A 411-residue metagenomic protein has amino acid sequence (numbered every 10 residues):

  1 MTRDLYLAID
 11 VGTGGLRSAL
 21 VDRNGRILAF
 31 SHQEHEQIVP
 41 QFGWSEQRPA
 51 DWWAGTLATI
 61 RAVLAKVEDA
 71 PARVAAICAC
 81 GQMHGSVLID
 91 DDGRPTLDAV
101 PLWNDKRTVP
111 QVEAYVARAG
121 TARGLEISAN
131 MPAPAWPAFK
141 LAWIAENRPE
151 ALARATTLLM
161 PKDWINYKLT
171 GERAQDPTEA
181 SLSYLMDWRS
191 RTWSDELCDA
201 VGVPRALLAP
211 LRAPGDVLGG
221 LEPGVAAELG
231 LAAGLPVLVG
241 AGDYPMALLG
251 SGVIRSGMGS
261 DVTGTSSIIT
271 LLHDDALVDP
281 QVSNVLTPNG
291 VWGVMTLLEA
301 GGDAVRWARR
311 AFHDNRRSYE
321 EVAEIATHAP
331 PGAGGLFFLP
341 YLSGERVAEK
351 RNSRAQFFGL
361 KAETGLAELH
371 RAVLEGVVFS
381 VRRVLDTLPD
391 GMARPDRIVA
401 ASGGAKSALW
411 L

Functional and structural regions predicted by a protein language model:
M1-D98, P110, A114, E126 (+3 more regions): N-terminal glycine/serine-rich phosphate-binding loop of ATP-dependent small-molecule kinases, especially carbohydrate
T2, L7-A8, V109, V116-A129 (+4 more regions): Active-site core segments that coordinate phosphate-bearing ligands/cofactors across diverse enzyme families
G15, P71-V74, A206, A333 (+1 more regions): Short secondary-structure junction motifs
G25, R48, I77, D105 (+3 more regions): Residue-level signal for inorganic ion chemistry
A29-Q33, A209, F358: Structural signal for short hydrophobic segments within the conserved structured cores of catalytic domains across
Q33, P101-T108, T265-S267: Short, acidic/turn-prone active-site loops that include or flank metal/cofactor- and phosphate-binding residues
E34, L102-W103, N284, E299: A generic structural motif
A65-W103, S128-P137, N166-D187, P210-A213 (+1 more regions): Short beta-strand-loop/turn "lid" adjacent to the catalytic site in phosphate-handling enzymes
